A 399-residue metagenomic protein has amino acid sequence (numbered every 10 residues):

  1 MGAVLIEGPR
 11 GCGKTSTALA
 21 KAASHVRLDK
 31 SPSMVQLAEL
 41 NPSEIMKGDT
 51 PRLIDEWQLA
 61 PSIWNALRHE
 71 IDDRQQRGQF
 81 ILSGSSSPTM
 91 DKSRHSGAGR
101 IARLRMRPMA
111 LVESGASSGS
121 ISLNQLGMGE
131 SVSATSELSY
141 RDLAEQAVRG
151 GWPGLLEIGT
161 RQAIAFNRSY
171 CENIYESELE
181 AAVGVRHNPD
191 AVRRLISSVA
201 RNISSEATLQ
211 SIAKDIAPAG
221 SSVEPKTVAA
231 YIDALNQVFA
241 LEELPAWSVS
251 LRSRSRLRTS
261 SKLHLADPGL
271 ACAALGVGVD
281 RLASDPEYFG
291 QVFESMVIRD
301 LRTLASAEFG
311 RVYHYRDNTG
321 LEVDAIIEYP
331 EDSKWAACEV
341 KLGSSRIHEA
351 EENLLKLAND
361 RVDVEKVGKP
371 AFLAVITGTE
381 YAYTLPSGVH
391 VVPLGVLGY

Functional and structural regions predicted by a protein language model:
I6: Hydrophobic anchor at the beta1->P-loop junction of P-loop NTPases
R10: The conserved Walker
K14: Conserved lysine of the Walker
T17: Hydrophobic positions on the alpha1 helix immediately C-terminal to the Walker A/P-loop
A38-I81: Conserved nucleotide-sensing/catalytic segment adjacent to the nucleotide-binding pocket in NTP-handling enzymes
D91-S205: Interdomain motor-coupling "hinge/lid" segment immediately C-terminal to the ATP-binding subdomain of NTP-driven enzymes
L156, T160-K334: Accessory nucleic acid-recognition modules appended to NTPase machines
I376-Y399: Domain-level recognition of nuclease-like catalytic cores that cleave nucleotide substrates
